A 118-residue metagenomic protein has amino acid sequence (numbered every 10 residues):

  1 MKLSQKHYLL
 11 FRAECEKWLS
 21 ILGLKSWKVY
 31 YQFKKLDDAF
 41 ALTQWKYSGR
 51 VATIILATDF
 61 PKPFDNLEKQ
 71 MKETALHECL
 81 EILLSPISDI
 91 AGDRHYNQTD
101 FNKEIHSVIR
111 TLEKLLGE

Functional and structural regions predicted by a protein language model:
M1, L9-F11, W27-Q32, D38: N-terminal soluble segments of membrane proteins
K2, K6-L10, T74, D100: Alpha-helix boundary/N-cap detector
Q5, D65-Q70: Ordered, soluble secondary-structure elements with a strong preference for glycine-centered loop motifs and nearby
Q5-W27: Zn2+-dependent metallopeptidase catalytic core
A13-L19, D38-T43, M71: Intrinsically disordered, low-complexity boundary segments flanking structured domains
Y31-L56, F60, F64: Catalytic zinc-binding patch centered on the HExxH motif and its immediate surroundings that defines zinc-dependent
G49-V51, P61, K69-Q70, I82-E118: Post-HEXXH active-site segment of zinc metalloproteases
Q70-E78: Short alpha-helical catalytic segment bearing the HExxH-like zincin motif of zinc-dependent metalloproteases
